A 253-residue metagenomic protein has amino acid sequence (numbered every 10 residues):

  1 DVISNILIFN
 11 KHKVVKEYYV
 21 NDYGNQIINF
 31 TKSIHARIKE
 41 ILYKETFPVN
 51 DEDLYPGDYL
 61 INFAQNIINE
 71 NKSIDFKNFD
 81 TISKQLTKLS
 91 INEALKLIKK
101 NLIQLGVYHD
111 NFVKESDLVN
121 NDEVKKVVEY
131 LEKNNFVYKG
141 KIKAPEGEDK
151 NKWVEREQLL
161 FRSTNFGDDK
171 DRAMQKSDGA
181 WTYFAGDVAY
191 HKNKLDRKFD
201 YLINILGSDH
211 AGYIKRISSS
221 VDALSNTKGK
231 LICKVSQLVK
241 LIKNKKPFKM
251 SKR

Functional and structural regions predicted by a protein language model:
D1-R253: NTP-dependent nucleotidyl-transfer catalytic core
